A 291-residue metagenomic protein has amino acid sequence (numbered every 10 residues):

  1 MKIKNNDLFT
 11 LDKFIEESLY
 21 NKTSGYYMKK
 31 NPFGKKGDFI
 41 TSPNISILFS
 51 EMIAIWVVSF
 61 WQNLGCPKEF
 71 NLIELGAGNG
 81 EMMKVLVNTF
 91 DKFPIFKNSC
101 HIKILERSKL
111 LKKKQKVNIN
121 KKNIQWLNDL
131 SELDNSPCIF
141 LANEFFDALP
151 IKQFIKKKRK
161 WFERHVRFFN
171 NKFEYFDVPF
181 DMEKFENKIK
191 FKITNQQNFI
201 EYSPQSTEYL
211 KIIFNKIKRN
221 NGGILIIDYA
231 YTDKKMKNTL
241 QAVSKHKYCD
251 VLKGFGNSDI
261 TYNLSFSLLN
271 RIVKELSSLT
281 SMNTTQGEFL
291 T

Functional and structural regions predicted by a protein language model:
M1-L75, N79-D129, L133-P137, T291: Rossmann-like AdoMet
I124-Q125, D134-P137, L141-T291: Class I S-adenosyl-L-methionine
